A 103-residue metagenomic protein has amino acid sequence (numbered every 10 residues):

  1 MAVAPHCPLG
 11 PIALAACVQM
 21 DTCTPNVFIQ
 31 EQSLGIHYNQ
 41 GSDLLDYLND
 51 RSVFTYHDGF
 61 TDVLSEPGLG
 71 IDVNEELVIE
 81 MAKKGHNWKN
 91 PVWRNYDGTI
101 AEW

Functional and structural regions predicted by a protein language model:
M1-P67, D72: Shared catalytic-loop signature of beta/alpha-barrel
L69-W103: Extended hydrophobic packing segments that form well-structured cores
